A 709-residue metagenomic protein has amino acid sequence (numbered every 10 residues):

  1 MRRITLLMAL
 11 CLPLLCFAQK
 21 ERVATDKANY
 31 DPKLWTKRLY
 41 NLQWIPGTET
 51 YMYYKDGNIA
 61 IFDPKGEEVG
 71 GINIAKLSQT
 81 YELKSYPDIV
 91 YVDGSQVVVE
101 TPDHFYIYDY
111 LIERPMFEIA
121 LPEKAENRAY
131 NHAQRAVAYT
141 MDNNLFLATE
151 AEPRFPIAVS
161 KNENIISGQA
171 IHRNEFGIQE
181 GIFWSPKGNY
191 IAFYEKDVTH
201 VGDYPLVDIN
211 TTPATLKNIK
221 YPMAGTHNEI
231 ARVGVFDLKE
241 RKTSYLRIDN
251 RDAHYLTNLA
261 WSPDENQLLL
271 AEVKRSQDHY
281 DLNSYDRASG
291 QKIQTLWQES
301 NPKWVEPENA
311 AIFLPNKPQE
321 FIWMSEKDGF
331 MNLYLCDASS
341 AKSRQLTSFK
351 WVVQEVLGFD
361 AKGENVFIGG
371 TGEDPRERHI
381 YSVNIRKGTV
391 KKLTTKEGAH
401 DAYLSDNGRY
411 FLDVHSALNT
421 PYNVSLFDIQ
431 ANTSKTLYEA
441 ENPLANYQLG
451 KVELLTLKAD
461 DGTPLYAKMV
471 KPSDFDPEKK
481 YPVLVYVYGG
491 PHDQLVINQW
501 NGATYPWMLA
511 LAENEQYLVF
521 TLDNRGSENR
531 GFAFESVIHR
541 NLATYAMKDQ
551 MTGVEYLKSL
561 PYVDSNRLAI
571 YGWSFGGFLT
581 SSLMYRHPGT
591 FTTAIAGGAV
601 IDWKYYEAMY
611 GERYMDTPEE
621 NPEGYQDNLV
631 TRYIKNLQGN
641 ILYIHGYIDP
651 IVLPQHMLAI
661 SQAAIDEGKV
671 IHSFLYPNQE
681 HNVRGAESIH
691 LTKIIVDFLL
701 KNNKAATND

Functional and structural regions predicted by a protein language model:
M1-R3, A60, G489: Disordered, low-complexity tails and leader-like regions
M1-V23, N708-D709: Bacterial Sec-dependent N-terminal signal peptides
R3, A136, Q179-I182, A224 (+6 more regions): Residue-level detector of secondary-structure boundary/capping sites
R3-I4, M52, N682: Hydrophobic alpha-helical segments, especially transmembrane helices and their immediate juxtamembrane helical caps
C16-K392, E397-D401, R409-Y410, T420 (+2 more regions): Beta-propeller folds
D203, E265, D401-D709: Serine-hydrolase catalytic core recognition
